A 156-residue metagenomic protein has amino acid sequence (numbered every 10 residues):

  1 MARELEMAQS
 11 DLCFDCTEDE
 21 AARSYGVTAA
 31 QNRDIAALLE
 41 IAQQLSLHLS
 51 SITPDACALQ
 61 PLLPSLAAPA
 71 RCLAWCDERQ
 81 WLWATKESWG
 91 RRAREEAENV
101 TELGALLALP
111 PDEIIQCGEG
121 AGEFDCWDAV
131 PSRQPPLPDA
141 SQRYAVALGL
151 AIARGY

Functional and structural regions predicted by a protein language model:
M1-Y156: Hydrophobic/aromatic-enriched cytosolic interaction surfaces used to assemble or bind macromolecules
